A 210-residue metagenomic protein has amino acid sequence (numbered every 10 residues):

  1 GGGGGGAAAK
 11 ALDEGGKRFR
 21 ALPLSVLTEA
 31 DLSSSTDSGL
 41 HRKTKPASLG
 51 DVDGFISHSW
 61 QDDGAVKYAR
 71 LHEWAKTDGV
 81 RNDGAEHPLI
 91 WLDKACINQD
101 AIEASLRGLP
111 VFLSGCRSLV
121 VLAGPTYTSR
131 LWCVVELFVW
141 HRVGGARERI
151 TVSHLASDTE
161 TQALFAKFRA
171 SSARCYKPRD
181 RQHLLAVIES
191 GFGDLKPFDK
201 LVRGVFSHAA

Functional and structural regions predicted by a protein language model:
G1-A210: The feature represents the membrane-entry module of six-transmembrane cation channels
